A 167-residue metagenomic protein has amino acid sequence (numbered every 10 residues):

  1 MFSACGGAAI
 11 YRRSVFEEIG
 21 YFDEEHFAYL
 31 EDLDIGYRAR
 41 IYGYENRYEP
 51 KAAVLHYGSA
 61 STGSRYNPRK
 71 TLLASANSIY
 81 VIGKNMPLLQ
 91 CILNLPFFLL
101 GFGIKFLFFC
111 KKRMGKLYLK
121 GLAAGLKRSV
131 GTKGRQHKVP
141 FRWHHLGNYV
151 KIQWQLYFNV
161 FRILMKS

Functional and structural regions predicted by a protein language model:
M1, K70-T71: Short Gly/Pro-enriched turn/cap motifs at secondary-structure boundaries
F2-A53: A short, conserved alpha-helix in the catalytic core of glycosyltransferases
L33-D34, L72-A76, K116, K120: A structural signal for well-ordered alpha-helical segments within the folded catalytic domains of diverse enzymes
G36-Y37, I79, A123: Non-transmembrane alpha-helical segments in soluble domains of secreted/periplasmic/extracellular proteins
I41, Y80-K84, G101-K105: Short glycine/serine- and small hydrophobic-enriched flexible loop segments
Y42-N67, N77, V81: Active-site donor/metal-binding and catalytic loop motifs of nucleotide-sugar-dependent glycosylation enzymes
S75-L89: Catalytic-core region of carbohydrate-active enzymes that cleave or remodel glycosidic bonds
C91-S167: Non-catalytic, C-terminal membrane-associated alpha-helical segments of glycosyltransferases
